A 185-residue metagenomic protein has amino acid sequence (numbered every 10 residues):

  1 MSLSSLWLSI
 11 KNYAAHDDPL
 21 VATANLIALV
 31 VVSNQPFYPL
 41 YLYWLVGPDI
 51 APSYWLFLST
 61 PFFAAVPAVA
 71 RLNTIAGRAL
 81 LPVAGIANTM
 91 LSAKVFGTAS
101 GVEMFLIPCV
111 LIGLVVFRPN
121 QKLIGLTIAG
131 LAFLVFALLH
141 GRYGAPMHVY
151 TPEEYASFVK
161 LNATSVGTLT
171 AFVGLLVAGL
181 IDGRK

Functional and structural regions predicted by a protein language model:
M1-D18: Short, Lys/Arg-rich, polar N-terminal cytosolic tail immediately upstream of the first transmembrane signal-anchor
S2-L6, G179, G183-K185: PAS-associated C-terminal cap
Y13-T23, A70-G77, Q121, T151-L161: Membrane-interfacial loop-to-transmembrane-helix junctions in polytopic alpha-helical membrane proteins
A24-T98, I107-I112, A129-F133: Hydrophobic transmembrane alpha-helices and their membrane-interface boundaries in multi-pass, membrane-anchored
P36-L58, A79, P119-D182: Alpha-helical transmembrane segments and their interfaces in multipass membrane proteins
G113-P119: Interfacial segments of multi-pass membrane proteins
